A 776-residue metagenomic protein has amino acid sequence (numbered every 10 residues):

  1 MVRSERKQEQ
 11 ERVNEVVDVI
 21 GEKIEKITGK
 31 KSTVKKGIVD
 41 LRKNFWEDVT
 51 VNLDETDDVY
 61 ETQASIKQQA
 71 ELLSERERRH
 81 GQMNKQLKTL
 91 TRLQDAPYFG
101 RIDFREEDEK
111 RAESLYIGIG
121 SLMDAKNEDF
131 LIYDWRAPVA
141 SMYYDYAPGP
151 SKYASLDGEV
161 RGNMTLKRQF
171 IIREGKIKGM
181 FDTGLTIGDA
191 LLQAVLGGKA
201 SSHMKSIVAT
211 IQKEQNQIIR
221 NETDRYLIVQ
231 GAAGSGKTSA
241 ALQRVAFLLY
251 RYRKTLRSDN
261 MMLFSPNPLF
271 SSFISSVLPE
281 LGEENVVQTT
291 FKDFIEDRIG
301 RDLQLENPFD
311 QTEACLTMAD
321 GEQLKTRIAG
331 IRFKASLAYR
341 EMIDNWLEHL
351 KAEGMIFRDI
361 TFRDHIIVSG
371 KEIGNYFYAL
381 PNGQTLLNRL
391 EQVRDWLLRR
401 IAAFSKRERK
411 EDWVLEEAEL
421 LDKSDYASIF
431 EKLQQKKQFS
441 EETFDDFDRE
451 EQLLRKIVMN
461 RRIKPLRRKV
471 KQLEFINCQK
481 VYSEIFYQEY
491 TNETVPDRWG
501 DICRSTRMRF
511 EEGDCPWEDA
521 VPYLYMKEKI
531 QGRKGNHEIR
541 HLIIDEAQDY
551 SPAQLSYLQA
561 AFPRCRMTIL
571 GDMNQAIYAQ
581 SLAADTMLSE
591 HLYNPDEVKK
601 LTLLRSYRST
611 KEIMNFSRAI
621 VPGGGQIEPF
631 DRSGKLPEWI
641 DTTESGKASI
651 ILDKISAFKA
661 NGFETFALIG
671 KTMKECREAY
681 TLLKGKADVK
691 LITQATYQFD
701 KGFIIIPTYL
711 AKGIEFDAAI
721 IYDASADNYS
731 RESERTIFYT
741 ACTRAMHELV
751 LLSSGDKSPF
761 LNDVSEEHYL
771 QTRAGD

Functional and structural regions predicted by a protein language model:
M1-R42, D189-C315, K712, T740-T743: P-loop NTPase Walker
M1-V208, Q212, N216-Q217, S758 (+1 more regions): Extended, charged low-complexity regulatory segments
R101-D103, I228, L263, I569 (+1 more regions): A structural signal for short, well-ordered beta-strand segments and their strand-loop junctions that often border
E106, A233, S265-P268, Q548 (+1 more regions): Short, flexible loop/turn elements at secondary-structure junctions
I171-I172, L242, R358: A positively charged, amphipathic N-terminal helix/segment that binds anionic biomolecules
H203, I207, K237-A241, V393 (+3 more regions): Phosphate/oxyanion-binding active-site loops and adjacent basic polyanion-contact surfaces
L249-L542, D549-Y557, C565: Alpha-helical nucleic-acid-binding subdomain of P-loop helicases immediately C-terminal to the Walker A/P-loop
S276, E280-E284, T289-D293, G300-T312 (+2 more regions): Conserved helicase motor core of SF1/SF2 NTP-dependent helicases
